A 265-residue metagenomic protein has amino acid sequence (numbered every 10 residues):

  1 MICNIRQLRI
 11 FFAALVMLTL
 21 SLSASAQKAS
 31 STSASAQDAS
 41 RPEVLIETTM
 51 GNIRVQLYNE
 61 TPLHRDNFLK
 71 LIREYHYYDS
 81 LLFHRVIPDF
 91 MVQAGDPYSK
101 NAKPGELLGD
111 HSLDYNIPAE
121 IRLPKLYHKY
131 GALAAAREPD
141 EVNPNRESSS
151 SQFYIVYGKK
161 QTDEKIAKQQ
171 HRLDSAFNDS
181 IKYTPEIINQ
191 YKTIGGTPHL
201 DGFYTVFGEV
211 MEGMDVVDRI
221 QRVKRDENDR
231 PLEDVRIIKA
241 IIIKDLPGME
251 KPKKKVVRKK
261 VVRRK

Functional and structural regions predicted by a protein language model:
M1-F12: Bacterial N-terminal signal peptides that target proteins for export
I2, A24-K265: Cyclophilin-like peptidyl-prolyl cis-trans isomerases
F11-S23: Bacterial N-terminal signal peptides
